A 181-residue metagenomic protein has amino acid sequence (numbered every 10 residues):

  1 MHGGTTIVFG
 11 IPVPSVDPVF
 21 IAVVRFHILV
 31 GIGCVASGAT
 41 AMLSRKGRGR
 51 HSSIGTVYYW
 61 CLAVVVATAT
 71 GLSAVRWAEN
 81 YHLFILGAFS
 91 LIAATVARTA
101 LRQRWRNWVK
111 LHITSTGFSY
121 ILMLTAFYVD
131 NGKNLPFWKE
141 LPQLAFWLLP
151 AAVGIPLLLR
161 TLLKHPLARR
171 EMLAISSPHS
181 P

Functional and structural regions predicted by a protein language model:
M1-P181: Alpha-helical membrane insertion/targeting regions
